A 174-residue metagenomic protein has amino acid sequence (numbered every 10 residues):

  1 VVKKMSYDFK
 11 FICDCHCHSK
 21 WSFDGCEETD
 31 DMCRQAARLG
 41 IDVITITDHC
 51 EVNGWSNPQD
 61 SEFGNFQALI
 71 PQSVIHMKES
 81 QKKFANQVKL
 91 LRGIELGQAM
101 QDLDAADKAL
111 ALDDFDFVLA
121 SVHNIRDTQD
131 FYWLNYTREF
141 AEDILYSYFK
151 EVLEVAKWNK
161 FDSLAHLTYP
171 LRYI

Functional and structural regions predicted by a protein language model:
V2-M100, L171-Y173: An N-terminally biased module of ancient metal coordination in phosphate/nucleic-acid-related enzymes
F66-I174: Extended substrate/RNA-proximal surfaces in nucleic-acid metabolism proteins
